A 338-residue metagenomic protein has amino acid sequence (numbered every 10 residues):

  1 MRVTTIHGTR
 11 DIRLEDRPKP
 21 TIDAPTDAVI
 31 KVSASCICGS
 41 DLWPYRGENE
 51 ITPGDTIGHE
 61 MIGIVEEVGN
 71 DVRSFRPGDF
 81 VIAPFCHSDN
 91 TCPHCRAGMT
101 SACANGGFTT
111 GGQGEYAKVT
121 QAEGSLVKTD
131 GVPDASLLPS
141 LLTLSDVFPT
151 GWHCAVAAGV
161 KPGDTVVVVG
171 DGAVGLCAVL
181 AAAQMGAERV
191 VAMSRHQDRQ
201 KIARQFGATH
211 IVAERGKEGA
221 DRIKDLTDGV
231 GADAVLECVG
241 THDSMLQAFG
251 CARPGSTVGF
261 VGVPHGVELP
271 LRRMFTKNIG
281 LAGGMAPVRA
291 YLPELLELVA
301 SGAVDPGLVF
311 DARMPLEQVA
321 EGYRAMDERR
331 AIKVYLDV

Functional and structural regions predicted by a protein language model:
M1-V3, L246-G250, R289-V338: C-terminal hydrophobic helical "lid"/dimerization subdomain of Rossmann-like NAD(P)H-dependent oxidoreductases
H7, K19-P20, T52-G58, N105-T110 (+2 more regions): Short Gly/Pro-enriched turn/cap motifs at secondary-structure boundaries
P20-S35, E48-P93, D130-S136: Glycine-rich beta-strand-centered segment in the early N-terminal region that forms part of a ligand/cofactor-binding
D23-A24, R76-P77, K161, R253 (+1 more regions): Residue-level recognition of short, solvent-exposed, well-ordered loop/turn junctions that link secondary-structure
S40-R46: Cytochrome P450 core scaffold surrounding the K-helix E-X-X-R motif and the conserved "meander" helix-loop region
F80, D134-K217, D221: Mid-domain Rossmann-like dinucleotide-binding core that forms the NAD(H)/NADP(H) cofactor-binding site
D89-V169: NAD(P)H dinucleotide-binding glycine-rich loop of Rossmann-like/cofactor-binding domains, especially the beta1-alpha1
A158, M185, Q197, K201-A282 (+1 more regions): Glycine-rich cofactor phosphate-binding loops and adjacent beta1-alpha1 units of small-molecule cofactor enzyme domains
